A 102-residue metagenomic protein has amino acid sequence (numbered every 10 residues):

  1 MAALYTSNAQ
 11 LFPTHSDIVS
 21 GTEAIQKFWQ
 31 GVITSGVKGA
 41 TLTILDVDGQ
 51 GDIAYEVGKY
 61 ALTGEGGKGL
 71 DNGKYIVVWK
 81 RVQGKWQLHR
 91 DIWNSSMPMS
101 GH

Functional and structural regions predicted by a protein language model:
M1-A2, A9, G21, I25 (+2 more regions): Hydrophobic pocket/interface hotspot
A3-S7, Q87, M99-H102: Short, low-complexity N-terminal intrinsically disordered segments enriched in polar/charged residues
L4, A9-S20, G31-V37: A short gly/proline-enriched turn/hairpin at secondary-structure junctions
Y5, Y60-L62, I92-S95: Short beta-strand segments enriched in hydrophobic/aromatic residues within well-folded beta-rich domains
A24-G69: Surface-exposed, charged secondary-structure patches
N72-M97: Short beta-strand edge/turn micro-motifs at domain boundaries
